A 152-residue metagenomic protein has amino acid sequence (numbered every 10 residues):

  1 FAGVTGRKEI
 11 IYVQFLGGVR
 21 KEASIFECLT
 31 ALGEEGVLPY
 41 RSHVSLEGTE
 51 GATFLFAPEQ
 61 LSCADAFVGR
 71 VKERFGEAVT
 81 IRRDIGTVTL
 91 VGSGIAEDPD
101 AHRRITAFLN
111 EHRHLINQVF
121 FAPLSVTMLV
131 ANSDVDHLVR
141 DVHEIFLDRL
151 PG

Functional and structural regions predicted by a protein language model:
F1-G152: A conserved regulatory-domain signal marking ACT and ACT-like small-molecule sensing domains and adjacent regulatory
